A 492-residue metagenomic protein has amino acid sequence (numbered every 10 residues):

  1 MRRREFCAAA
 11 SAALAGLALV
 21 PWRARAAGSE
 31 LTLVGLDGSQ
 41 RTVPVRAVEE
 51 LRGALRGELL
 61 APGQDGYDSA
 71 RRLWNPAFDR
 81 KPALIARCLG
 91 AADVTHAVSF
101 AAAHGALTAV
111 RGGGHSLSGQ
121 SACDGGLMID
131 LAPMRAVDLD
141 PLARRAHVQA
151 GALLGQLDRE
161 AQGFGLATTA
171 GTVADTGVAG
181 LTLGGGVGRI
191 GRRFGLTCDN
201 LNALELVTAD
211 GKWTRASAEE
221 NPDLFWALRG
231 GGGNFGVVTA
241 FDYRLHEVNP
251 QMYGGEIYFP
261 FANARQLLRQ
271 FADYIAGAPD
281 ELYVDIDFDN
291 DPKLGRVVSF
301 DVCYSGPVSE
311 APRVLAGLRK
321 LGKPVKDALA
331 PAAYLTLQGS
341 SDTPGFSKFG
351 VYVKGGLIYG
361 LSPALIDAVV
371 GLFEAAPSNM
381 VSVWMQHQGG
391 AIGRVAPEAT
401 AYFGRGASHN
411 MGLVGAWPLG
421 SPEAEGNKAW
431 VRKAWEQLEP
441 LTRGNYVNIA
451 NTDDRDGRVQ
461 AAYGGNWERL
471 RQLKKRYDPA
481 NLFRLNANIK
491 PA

Functional and structural regions predicted by a protein language model:
R2-A492: Soluble FAD-dependent oxygen oxidases
